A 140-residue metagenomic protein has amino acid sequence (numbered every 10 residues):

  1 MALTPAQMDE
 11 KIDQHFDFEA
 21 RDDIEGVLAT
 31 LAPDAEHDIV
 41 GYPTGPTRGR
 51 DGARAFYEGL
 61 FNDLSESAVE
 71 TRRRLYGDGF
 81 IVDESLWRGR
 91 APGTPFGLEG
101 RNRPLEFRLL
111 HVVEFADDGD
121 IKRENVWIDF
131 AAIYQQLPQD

Functional and structural regions predicted by a protein language model:
M1-D140: C-terminal and inter-domain tail/linker signature
